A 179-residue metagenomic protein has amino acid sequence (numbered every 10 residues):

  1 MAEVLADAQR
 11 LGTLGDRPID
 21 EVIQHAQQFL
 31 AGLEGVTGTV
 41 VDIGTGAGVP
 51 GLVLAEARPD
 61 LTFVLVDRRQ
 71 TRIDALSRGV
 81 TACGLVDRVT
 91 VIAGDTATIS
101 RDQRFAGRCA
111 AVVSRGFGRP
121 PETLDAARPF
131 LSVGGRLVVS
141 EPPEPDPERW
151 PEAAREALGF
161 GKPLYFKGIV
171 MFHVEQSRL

Functional and structural regions predicted by a protein language model:
M1-V41, T71, R78-G84: Class I SAM-dependent transferase core
L14-P18, V64, S100: Conserved short-loop catalytic and cofactor-binding motifs
D42-G46: Conserved S-adenosyl-L-methionine
A47-D60: Conserved SAM-binding loop of SAM-dependent methyltransferases across substrates and taxa, primarily the Class I
T62, R68-L179: S-adenosylmethionine
